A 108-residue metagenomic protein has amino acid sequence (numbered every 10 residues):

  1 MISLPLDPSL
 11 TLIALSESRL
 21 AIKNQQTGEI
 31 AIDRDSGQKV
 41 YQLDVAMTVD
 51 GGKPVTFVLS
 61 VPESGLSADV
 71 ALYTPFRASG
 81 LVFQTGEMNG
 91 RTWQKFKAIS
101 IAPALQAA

Functional and structural regions predicted by a protein language model:
M1-A108: OB-fold and OB-like single-stranded nucleic-acid-recognition modules and their adjacent interaction interfaces
